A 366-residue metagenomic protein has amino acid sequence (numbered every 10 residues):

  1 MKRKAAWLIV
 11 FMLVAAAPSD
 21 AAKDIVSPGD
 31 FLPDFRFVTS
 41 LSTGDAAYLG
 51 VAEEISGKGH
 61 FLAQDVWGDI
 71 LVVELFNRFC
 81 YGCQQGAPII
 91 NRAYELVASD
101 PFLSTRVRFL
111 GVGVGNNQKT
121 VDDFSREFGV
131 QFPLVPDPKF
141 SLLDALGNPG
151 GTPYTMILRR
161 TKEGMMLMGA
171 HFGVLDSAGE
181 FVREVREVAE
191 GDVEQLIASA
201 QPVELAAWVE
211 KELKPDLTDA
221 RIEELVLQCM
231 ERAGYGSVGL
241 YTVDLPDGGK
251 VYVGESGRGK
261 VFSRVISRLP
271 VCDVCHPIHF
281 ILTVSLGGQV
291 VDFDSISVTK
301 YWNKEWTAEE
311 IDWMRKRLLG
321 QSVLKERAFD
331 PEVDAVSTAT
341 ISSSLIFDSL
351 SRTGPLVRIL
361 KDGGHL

Functional and structural regions predicted by a protein language model:
W7-A15: Bacterial N-terminal signal peptides
A16-K23: Boundary at the C-terminal end of the N-terminal hydrophobic targeting segment
F37-L71: A short beta-strand-turn-helix
W67, L75-R92: Conserved redox-active cysteine motifs that mediate thiol-disulfide chemistry, especially di-cysteine Cys-X(1-2)-Cys
V72-V73, F109, T155: Hydrophobic beta-strand anchors of alpha/beta hydrolase catalytic cores
Q84-F128, K139-A145: Structural microenvironment flanking redox-active thiols in thiol-disulfide oxidoreductases
F128-V130, D137-E187: Thiol/disulfide oxidoreductase modules built on the thioredoxin-like
I197-L366: Flexible, solvent-exposed loop/hinge segments and secondary-structure transition points
